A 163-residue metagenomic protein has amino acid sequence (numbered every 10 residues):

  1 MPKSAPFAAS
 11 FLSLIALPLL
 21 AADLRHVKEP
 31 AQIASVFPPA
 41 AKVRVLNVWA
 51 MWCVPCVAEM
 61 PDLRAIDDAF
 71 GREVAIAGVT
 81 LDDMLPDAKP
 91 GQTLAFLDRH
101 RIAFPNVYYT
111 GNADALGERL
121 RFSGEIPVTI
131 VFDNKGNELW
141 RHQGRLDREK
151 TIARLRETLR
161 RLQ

Functional and structural regions predicted by a protein language model:
A8-P18: Bacterial N-terminal signal peptides
L24-V43: A short beta-strand-turn-helix
K42-R44, W49-W52, E125: Short pre-active-site segment immediately N-terminal to redox-active cysteine/selenocysteine motifs in thiol-based
V48-D62: Conserved redox-active cysteine motifs that mediate thiol-disulfide chemistry, especially di-cysteine Cys-X(1-2)-Cys
M60-T80: Conserved helix-turn-beta segment immediately C-terminal to the redox Cys motif in thioredoxin-like folds
V74-A88, I102-G111: Thiol-based oxidoreductase modules, predominantly thioredoxin-like and allied folds used for disulfide exchange
L94-I126: Short, internal strand/loop/helix patches that form the active-site neighborhood or redox-interaction surface
V131-Q163: Thiol-/selenol-based redox modules, centered on thioredoxin-like and closely related oxidoreductase domains
